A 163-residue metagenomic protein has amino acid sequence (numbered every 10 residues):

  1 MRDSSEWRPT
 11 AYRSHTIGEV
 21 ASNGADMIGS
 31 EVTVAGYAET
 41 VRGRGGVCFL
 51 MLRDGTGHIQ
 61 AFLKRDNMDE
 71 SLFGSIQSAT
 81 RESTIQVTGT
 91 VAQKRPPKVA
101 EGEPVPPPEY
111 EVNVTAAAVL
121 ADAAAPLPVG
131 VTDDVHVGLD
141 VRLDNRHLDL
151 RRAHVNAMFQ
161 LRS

Functional and structural regions predicted by a protein language model:
M1-S163: Class II aminoacyl-tRNA synthetase catalytic cores and aaRS-like
